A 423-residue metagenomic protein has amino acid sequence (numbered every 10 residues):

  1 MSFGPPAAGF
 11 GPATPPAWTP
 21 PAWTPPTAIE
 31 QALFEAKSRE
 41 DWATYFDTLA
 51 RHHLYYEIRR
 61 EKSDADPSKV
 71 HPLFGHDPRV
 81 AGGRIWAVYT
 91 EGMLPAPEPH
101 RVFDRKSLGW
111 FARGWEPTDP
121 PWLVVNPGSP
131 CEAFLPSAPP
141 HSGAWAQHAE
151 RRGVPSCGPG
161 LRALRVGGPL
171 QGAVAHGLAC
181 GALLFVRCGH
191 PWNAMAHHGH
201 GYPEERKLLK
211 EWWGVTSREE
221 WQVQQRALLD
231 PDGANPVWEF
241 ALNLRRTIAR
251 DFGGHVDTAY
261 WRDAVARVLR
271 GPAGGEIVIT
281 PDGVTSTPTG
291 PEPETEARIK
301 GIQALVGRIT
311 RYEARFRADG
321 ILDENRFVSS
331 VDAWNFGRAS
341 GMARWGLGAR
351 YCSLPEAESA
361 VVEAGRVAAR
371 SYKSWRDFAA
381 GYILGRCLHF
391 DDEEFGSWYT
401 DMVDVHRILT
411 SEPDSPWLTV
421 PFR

Functional and structural regions predicted by a protein language model:
M1-S156: An interfacial alpha-helical scaffold signature
T24, E40, G290-A304, W334 (+3 more regions): Alpha-helix boundary/N-cap detector
H52, Y56, T118-D119, R187-P191 (+5 more regions): Short secondary-structure junctions and interdomain/linker hinges
G75-H100, S329-R370: Amphipathic alpha-helical packing elements
Q147-D332, R338: Long, non-catalytic protein-protein interaction scaffolds
A179-C180, A339-A343, A379-I383, T419: Amphipathic alpha-helical elements of HEAT/ARM-like alpha-solenoid repeat scaffolds that form extended
R187, V268, P272, A343-G346 (+5 more regions): Generic structural signal for hydrophobic core residues of well-folded globular domains
R370-R423: Alpha-helical oligomerization segments
